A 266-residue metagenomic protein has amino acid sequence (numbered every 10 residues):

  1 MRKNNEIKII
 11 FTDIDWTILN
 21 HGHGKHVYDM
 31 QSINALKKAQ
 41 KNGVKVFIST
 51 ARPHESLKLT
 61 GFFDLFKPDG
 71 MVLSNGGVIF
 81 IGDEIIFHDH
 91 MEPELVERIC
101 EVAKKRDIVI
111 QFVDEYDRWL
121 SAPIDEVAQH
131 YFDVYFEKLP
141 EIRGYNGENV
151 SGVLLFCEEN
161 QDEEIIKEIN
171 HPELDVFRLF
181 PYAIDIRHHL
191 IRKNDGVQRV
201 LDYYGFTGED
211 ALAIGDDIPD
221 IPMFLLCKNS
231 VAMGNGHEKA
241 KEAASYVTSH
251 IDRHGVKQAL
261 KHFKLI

Functional and structural regions predicted by a protein language model:
R2-I9, D29, I186-I266: Mg2+-dependent phosphoryl-transfer enzymes with acidic/Ser/Thr/Gly-rich catalytic loops
E6-G24: Asp-based phosphoryl-transfer active-site loop
H21-G22, L57-T60, G82-D83, A122 (+4 more regions): Short glycine-/acidic-enriched loop or helix-start segments at secondary-structure transitions that form or flank
V27-E126: Active-site phosphate-binding/coordination module
K45, V109, D175, N229-S230 (+1 more regions): Residue-level detector of anion-binding/catalytic polar loops
D64-K67, N75, I169-P172, L226-C227 (+1 more regions): Short, structured coil segments at secondary-structure junctions
L65-K67, F87-H90, V127-Y131, D195 (+2 more regions): Short, hinge-like loop/turn segments at secondary-structure boundaries
V102, R106-V109, V113-I214, I218-L226 (+1 more regions): Conserved acidic, metal-coordinating active-site core of Asp-based, Mg2+-dependent phosphoryl-transfer enzymes
